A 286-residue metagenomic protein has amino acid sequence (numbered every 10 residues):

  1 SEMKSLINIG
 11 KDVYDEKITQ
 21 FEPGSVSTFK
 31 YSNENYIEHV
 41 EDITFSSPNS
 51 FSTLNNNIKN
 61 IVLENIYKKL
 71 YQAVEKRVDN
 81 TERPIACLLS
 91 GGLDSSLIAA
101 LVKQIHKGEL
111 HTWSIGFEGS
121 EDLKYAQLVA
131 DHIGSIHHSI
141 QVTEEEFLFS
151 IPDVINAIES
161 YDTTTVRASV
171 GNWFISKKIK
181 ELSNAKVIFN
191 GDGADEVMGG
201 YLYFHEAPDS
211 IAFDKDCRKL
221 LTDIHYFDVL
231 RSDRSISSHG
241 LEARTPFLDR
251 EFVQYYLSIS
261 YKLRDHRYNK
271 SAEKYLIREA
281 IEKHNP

Functional and structural regions predicted by a protein language model:
S1-S160, K186, E282: Cysteine-centered catalytic environments shared across enzyme families
K59-I66, I98, D122, R167-N172 (+4 more regions): Hydrophobic (often cysteine-bearing) scaffold residues that line and stabilize catalytic clefts of nucleotide/cofactor
K69, L220-L221: Basic, alpha-helical interaction scaffolds
T112, S150, N172, V197-Y201: Adenylate-forming
D162-V166: Acceptor-substrate binding/catalytic loop of class I
K178-E181: Short, well-structured alpha-helical segments in soluble
A185-K215, T222-P286: Mid-to-C-terminal catalytic subdomains of enzymes that bind/position adenosyl phosphate moieties or nucleic-acid
